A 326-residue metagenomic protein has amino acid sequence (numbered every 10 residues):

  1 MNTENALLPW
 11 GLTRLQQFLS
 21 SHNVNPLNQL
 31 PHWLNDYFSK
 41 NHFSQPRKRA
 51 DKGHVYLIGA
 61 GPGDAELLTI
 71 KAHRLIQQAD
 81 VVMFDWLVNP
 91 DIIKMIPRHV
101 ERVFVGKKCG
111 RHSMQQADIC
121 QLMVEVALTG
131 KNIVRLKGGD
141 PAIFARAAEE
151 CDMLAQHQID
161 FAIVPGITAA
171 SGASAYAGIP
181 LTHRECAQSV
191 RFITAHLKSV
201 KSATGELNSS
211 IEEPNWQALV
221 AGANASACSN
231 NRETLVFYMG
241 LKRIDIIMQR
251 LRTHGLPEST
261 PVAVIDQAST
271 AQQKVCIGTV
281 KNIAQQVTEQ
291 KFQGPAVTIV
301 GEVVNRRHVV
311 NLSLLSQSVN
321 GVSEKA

Functional and structural regions predicted by a protein language model:
M1-G59, I70-I167, G172, K325: Class I S-adenosyl-L-methionine
N2-R47, K52-V55, K131-I133, L197-A326: A contiguous loop/helix-start segment that scaffolds small-molecule binding in enzyme catalytic cores
L57-L67, Y238: Short, glycine-rich nucleotide/cofactor-binding loops
D64-L68, D91, R307: Short N-terminal binding/cap micro-motifs at the start of the first secondary-structure element
A65, H112, I143-F144, I244 (+1 more regions): Alpha-helix N-cap/loop-to-helix initiation residues
K71-L75, P97-V100, E149-M153, G178-I179 (+3 more regions): Short, solvent-exposed amphipathic alpha-helical segments in soluble enzyme and RNA/protein-processing domains
V100-K107, Q158-A162, L181-R191, G255-V264: Short hydrophobic/aromatic-enriched beta-strand-loop microsegments
D140-N231, K274-I277: Class I SAM-dependent methyltransferase SAM-binding "motif I" and its flanking Rossmann-like core
